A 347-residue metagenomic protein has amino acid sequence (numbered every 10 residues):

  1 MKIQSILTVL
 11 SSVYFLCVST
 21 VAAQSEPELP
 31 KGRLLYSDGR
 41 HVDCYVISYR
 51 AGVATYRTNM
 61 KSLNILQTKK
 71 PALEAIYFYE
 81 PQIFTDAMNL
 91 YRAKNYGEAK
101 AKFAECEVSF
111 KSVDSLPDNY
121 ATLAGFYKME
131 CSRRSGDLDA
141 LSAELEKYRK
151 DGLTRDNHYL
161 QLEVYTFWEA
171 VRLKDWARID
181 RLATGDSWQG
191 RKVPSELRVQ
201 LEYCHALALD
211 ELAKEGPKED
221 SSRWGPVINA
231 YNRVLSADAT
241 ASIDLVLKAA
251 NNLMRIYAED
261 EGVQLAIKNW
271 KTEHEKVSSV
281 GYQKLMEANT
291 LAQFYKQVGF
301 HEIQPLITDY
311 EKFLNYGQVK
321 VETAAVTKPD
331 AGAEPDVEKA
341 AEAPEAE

Functional and structural regions predicted by a protein language model:
M1-S5: Positively charged n-region of N-terminal signal peptides that target proteins for export
T8-V18: Bacterial N-terminal signal peptides
A23-A177, R181-T184, W188-E196, Q200-C204 (+4 more regions): Compositionally biased alpha-helical segments
C131, E169, A208, E215 (+4 more regions): TPR/TPR-like alpha-solenoid repeats
W176, G262-V263: Flexible helix-coil junctions and inter-repeat linker/turn elements that act as hinges within alpha-solenoid scaffolds
S222-G225, L265-E347: Terminal, low-structured helical/coil segments at or just beyond the last alpha-helical repeat
N251-Y257: Short N-proximal segments of mature Sec-exported proteins
